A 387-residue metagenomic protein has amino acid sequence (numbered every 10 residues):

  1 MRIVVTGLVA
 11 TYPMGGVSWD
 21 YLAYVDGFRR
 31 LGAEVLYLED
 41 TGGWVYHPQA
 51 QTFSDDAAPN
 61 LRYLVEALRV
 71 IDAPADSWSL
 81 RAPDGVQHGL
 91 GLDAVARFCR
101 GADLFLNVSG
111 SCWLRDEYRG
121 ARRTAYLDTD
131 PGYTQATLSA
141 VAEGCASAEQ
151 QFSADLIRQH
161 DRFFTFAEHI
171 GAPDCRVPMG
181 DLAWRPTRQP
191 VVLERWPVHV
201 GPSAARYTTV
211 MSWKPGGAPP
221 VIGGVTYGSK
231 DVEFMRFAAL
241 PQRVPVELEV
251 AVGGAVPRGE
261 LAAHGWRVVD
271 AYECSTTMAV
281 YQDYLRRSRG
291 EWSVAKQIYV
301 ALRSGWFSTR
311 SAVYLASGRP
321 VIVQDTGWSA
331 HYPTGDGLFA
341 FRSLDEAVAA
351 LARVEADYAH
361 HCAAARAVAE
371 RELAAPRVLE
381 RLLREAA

Functional and structural regions predicted by a protein language model:
M1-I3, R123, R206-T208: Residues that mark the start of a beta-strand
V4-D174, S275-V280, Y284, V300-L302: Extended catalytic core of nucleotide-activated donor transferases of GT-like folds
G7-A23, R29-V45, A50, D55 (+3 more regions): Catalytic binding pocket for nucleotide-activated donors in carbohydrate/polymer assembly enzymes
A33-L36, T124, Y207, V246-L248 (+1 more regions): Hydrophobic anchor at the start of a short beta-strand that flanks the dinucleotide cofactor-binding loop
E39, D128, F164-A167, R188 (+5 more regions): Residues at the C-termini of beta-strands that transition into short coil/loop
E117-G132, M179-V198, S317-R319: P-loop/Walker A phosphate-binding loop and immediately adjacent motor/lid segment at beta-alpha junctions
G171-G290, I298: Conserved catalytic-core segment of nucleotide-activated headgroup transferases in glycan assembly
